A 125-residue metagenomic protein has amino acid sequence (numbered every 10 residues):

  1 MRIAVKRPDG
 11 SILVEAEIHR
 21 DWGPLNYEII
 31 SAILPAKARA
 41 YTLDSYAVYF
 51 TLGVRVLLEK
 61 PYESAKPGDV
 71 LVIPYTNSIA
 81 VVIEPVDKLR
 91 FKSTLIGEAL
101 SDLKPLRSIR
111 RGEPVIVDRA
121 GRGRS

Functional and structural regions predicted by a protein language model:
M1-E15: Eukaryote-biased recognition of intrinsically disordered, low-complexity regulatory segments
A16, R20-S125: Glycine-rich active-site loops that engage anionic ligands at enzyme catalytic sites
